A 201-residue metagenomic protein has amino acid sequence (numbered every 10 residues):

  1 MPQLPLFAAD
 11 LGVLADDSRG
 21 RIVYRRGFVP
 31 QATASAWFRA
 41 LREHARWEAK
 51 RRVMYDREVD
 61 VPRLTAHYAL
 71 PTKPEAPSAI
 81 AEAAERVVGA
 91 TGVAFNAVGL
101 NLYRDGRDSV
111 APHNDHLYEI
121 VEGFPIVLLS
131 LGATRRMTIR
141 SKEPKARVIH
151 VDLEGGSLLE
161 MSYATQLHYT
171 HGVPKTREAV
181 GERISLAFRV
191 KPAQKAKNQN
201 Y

Functional and structural regions predicted by a protein language model:
M1-Y201: Non-heme Fe(II) oxygenase metal-center motifs and adjacent flexible, charged/small-residue loops
